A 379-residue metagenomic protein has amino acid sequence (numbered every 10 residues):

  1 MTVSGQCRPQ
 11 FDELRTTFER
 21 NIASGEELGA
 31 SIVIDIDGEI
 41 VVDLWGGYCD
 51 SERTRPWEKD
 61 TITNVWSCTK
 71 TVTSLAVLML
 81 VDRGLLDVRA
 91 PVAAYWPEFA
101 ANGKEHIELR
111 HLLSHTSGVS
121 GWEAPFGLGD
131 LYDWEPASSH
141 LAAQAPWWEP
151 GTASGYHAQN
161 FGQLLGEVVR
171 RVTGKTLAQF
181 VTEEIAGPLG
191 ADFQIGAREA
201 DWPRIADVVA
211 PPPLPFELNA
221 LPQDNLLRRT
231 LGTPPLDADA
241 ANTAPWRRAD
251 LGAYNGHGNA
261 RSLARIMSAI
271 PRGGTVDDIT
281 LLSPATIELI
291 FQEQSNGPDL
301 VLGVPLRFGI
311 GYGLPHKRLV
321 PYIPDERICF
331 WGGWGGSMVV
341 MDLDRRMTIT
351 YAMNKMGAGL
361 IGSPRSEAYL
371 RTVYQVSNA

Functional and structural regions predicted by a protein language model:
S4-W66: Short, conserved catalytic-motif segment at the N-terminal edge
P9, L44, G127-E149, K175-D192 (+1 more regions): Short, charged, amphipathic alpha-helices and their helix-cap/turn boundaries
F18-E19, G38, I62-A90, L165-R170 (+2 more regions): Active-site SXXK
E58-D60, Q144-G151, F161-Q163, T243-G252: Flexible glycine/proline-enriched surface loops and loop-helix/loop-strand junctions
K59, N64-C68, L80-A124, A142-A143 (+2 more regions): Active-site helix/loop module of the DD-peptidase/beta-lactamase fold, centered on the serine-lysine SxxK catalytic
H115, F161-V168, D250, Y254-V276 (+1 more regions): Active-site-proximal alpha-helical segments within enzyme catalytic domains
I205-A260, E288-D344: Active-site Gly/Thr loop motif
R272-T275, T286, F291-P298, G359-A379: Short, gly/Ser/Thr-rich active-site loops of penicillin-recognizing serine hydrolases
